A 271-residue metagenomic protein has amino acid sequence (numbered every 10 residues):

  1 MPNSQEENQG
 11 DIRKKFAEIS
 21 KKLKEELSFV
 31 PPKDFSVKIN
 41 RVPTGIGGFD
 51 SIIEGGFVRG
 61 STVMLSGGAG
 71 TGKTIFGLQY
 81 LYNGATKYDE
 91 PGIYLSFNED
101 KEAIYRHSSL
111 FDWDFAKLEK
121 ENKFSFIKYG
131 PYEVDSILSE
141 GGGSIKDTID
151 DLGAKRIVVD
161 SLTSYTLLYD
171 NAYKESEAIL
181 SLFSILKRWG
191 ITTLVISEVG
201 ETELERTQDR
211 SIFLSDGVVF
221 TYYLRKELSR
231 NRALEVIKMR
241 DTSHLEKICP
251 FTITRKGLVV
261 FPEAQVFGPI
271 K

Functional and structural regions predicted by a protein language model:
P2-S36, L245-K271: C-terminal regions of RecA-like/P-loop NTPase motor modules
I46-G56: Pre-Walker A adenine-sensing motif
M64, G68-V134: Conserved P-loop
A69, S96, G141, V158-L162 (+1 more regions): Glycine-rich phosphate-binding loops of nucleotide-dependent enzymes
P91, K123, G153-R156, R188-I196: Loop/turn-to-beta-strand initiation segments
Y129-R188: Phosphate-binding/switch loop-helix module in NTP-utilizing enzymes
T192-G257: Phosphate-binding/switch region of NTP-binding enzymes
